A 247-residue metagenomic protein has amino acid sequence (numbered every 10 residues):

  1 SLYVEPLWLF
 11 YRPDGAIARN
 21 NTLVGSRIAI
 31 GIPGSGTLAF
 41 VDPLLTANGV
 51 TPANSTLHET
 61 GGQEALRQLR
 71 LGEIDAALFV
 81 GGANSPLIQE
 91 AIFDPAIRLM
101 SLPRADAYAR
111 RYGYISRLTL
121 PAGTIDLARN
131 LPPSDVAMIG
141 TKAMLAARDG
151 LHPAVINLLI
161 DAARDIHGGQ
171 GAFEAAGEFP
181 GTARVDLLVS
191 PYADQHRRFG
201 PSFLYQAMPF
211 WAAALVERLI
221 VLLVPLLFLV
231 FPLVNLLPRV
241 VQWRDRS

Functional and structural regions predicted by a protein language model:
S1-L7, P13-D14, G82-L87, S190-P191 (+1 more regions): Acidic, polar ligand-binding/catalytic clefts
L2-P6, L23-G25, G62, D94-I97 (+2 more regions): Extracytoplasmic
Y3-V4, Q170-S247: N-terminal hydrophobic or amphipathic helices and topogenic motifs
E5-L71: Bilobed "Venus flytrap"/periplasmic-binding protein-like clamshell domains and structurally analogous long
P13, R27, I32, L45-P52 (+7 more regions): Sec/Tat-exported extracytoplasmic proteins
G36-P43, E64, Q68, A83-L87 (+3 more regions): Extracytoplasmic/secreted proteins, especially bacterial periplasmic and envelope-associated proteins
F40, V50-G140: Pocket-lining segment of extracytoplasmic ligand-binding domains
D135-D194: Extracytoplasmic/lumenal ectodomains and periplasmic regions of secretory and membrane proteins
